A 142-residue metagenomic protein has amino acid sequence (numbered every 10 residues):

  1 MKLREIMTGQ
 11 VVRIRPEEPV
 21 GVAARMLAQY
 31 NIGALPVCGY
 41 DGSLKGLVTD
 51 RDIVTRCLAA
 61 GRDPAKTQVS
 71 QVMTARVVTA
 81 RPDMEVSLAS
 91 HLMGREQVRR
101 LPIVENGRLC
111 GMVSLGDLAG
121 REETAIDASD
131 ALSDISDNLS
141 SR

Functional and structural regions predicted by a protein language model:
M1-Q10, T49-T79, E85-G94, M112-R142: Tandem CBS (Bateman) regulatory domains
M1-T8, E18-G21, V37-L44: Short charge-dense sequence patches
R13-N31, C38, A80-Q97, V104: The conserved cystathionine-beta-synthase
L27-Y30, L35-R51, M93, L101-G116: A glycine-centered beta-loop-beta connector
